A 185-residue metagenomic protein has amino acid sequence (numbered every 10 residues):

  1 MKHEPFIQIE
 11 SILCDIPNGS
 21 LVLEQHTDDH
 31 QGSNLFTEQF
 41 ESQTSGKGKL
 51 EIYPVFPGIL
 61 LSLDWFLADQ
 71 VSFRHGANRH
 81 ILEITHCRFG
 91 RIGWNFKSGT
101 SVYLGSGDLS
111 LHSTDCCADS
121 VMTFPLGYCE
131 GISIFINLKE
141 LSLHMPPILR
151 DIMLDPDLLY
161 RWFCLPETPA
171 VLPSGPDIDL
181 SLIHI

Functional and structural regions predicted by a protein language model:
M1-H80: N-terminal low-complexity or simple alpha-helical regulatory segments that function as activation/interaction modules
K2, H184-I185: Short, intrinsically disordered or compositionally biased N-terminal tails of bacterial proteins
S33-T37, R91-G93, D155-D157: Short hydrophobic/aromatic-rich motifs at helix boundaries and adjacent loops
L63, E83-C87, E130-N137: Short hydrophobic beta-strand segments that form the core of ligand-binding sensory/regulatory domains
A68, R88-G90, L138-E140: Beta-strand elements of well-folded, non-transmembrane domains
N78-S98: Glycine- and acidic-residue-biased ligand/ion/polar-headgroup-sensing regions
N95-I183: Alpha-helical bundle regulatory/interaction domains
